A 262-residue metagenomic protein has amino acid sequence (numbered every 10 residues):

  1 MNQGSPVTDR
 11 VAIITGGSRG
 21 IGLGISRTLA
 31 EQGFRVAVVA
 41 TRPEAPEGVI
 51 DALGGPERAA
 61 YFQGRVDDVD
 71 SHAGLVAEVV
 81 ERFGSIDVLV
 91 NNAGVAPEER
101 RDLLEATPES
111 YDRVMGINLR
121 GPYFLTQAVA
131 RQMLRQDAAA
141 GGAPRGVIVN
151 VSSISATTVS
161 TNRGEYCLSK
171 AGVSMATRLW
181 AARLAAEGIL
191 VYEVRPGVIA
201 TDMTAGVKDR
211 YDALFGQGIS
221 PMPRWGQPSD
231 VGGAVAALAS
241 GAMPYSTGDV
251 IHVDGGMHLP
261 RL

Functional and structural regions predicted by a protein language model:
N2-G4, A96, R100, A236 (+1 more regions): Short C-terminal tail/terminal secondary-structure segment of NAD(P)H-dependent dehydrogenase/reductase domains
S18-G20: Conserved glycine-rich cofactor-binding loop
R100-L103, T107-D112, G216: Substrate-binding pocket helix/loop in short-chain dehydrogenase/reductase
T126, S169, T177: Active-site helix of classical SDR
R131, A181-R183, P244: Alpha-helical segment proximal to the catalytic Tyr-Lys
S153: Residue(s) in the substrate-gating loop at a strand-loop-helix junction that position the organic substrate next
A185, L190, S246-G248: Short, small/polar-rich loop/turn modules that mediate ligand/substrate recognition or access, typified
